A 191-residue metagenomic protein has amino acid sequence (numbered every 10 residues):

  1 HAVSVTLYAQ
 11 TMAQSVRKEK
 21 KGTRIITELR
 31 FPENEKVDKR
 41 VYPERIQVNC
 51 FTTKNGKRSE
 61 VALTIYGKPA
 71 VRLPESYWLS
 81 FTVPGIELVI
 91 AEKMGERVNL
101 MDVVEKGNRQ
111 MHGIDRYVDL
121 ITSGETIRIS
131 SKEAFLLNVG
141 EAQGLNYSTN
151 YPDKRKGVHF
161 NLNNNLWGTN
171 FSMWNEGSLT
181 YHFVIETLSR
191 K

Functional and structural regions predicted by a protein language model:
H1-K191: C-terminal (or distal) subdomains of carbohydrate-active enzymes
